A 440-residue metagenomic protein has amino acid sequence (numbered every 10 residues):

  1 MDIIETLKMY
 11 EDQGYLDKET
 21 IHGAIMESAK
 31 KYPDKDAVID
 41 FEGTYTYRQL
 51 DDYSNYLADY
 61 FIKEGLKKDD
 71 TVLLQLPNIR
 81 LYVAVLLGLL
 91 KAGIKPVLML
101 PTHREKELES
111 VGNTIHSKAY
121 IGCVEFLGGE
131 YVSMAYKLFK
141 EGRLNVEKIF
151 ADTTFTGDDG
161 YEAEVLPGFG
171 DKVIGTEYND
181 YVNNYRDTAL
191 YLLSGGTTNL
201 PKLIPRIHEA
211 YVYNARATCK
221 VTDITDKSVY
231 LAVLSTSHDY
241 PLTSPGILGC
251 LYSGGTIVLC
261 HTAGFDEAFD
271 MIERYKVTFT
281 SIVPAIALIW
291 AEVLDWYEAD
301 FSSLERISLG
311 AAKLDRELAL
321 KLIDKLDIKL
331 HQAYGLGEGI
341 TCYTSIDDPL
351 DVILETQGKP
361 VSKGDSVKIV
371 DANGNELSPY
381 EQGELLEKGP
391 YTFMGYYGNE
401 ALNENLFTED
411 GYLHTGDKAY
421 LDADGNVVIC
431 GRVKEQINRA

Functional and structural regions predicted by a protein language model:
Y10-E19, L138, D158-T188: Flexible, low-complexity linker/hinge segments
D17, M26, D34-I79, V83-L87 (+4 more regions): Conserved AMP-binding/adenylate-forming core of the ANL superfamily
E19, E64, Q75, K359 (+2 more regions): Conserved ATP-binding/catalytic segment of the ANL
T46-R48, D180-Y181, A189-Y213: Conserved AMP-binding A3 loop
K63, K91-V165: Structural core segment of the AMP-binding/adenylate-forming
T71, P77-V97, P101-E105, N113-A119 (+3 more regions): A short helix-loop-beta submotif of the ANL/AMP-binding
V212-V229, D239-F279, E292-V293: Conserved AMP-binding/adenylation subdomain of ANL enzymes
V277-I282, A291-V352, S366: Gly/Ser/Thr-rich phosphate-binding loop
